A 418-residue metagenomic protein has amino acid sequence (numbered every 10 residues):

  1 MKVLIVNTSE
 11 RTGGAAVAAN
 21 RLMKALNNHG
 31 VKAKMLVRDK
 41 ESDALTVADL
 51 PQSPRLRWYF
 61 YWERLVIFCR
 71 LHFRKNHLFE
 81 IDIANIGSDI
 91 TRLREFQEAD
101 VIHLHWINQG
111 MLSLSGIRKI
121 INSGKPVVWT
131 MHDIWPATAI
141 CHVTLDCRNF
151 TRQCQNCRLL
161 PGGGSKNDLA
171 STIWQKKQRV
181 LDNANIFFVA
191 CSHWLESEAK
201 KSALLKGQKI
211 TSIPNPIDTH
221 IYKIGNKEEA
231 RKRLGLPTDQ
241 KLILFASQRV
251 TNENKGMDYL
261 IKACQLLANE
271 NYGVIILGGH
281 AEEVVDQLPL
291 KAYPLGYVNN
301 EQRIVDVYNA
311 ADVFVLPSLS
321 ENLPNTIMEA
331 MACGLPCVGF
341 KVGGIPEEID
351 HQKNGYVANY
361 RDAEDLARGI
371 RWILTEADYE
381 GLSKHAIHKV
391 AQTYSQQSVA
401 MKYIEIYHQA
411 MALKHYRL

Functional and structural regions predicted by a protein language model:
T138-V143, G164-S212, I217-I221, K227: A short, active-site helix/loop in glycosyltransferases that binds the activated sugar's phosphate group
P237-K255, I261-C264: Conserved donor-binding/catalytic core segment of Leloir-type glycosyltransferases
G278-V305: Nucleotide-activated donor-binding/catalytic signature segment of Leloir-type glycosyltransferases, i.e., the conserved
D306-A311: Short alpha-helical donor nucleotide-sugar binding micro-motif in glycosyltransferases
L319: Aromatic "clamp/platform" in nucleotide-sugar-dependent glycosyltransferases that forms part of the donor/acceptor
P336-G339, I349: Short hydrophobic beta-strand element within catalytic cores of glycosyltransferases and related nucleotide-activated
H351-Q352, Y356-A363, W372-A377: Conserved acidic donor-binding segment of nucleotide-sugar-dependent glycosyltransferases
D365, D378-T393, K402-E405: A short, well-ordered alpha-helix in the C-terminal region of glycosyltransferases
